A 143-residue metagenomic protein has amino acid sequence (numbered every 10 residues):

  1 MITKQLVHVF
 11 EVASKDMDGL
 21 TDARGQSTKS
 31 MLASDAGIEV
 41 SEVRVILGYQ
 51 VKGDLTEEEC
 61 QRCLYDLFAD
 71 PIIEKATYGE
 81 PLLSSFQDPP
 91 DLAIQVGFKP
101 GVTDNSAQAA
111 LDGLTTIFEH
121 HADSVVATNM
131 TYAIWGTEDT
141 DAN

Functional and structural regions predicted by a protein language model:
M1-N143: Core nucleic-acid recognition elements
